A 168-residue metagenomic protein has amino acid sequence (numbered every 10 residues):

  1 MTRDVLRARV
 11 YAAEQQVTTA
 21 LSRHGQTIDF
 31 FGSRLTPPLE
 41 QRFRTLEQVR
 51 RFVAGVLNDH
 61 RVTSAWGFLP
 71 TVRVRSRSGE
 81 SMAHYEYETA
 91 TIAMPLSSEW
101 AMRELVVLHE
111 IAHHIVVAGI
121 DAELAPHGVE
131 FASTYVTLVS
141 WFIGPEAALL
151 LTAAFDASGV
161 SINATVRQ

Functional and structural regions predicted by a protein language model:
M1-L105, H114-Q168: Active-site-proximal or metal-binding-adjacent scaffold patches in catalytic folds
E110: Walker B catalytic acidic pair
